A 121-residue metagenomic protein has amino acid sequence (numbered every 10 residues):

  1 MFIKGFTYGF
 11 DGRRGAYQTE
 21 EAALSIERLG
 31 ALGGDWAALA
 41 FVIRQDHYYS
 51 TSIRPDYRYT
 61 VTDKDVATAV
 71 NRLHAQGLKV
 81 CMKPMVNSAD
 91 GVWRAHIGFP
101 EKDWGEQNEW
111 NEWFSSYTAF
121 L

Functional and structural regions predicted by a protein language model:
M1-L29: Boundary/entry segment of secreted carbohydrate-active catalytic domains
A16, Y59-T60, E112-S115: Residue-level marker of alpha-helix boundaries and capping positions
E20-E21, V61, D65: Short, glycine/acidic-rich beta->alpha junctions
D35-T51, K64-L121: Substrate-binding cleft and catalytic face of glycoside hydrolase catalytic domains, especially the flexible beta-alpha
T51-T60: Short glycine-enriched, charge-decorated loop/helix-capping segments at active-site entrances that position
